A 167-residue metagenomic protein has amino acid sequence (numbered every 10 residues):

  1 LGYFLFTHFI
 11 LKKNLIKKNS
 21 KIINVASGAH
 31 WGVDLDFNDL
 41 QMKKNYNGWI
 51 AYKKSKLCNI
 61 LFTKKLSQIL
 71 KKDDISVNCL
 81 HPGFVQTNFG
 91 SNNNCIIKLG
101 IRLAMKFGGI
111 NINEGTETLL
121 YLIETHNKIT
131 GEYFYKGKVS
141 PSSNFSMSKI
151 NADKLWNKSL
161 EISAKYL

Functional and structural regions predicted by a protein language model:
L1-F89, N157, K165-L167: Rossmann-fold NAD(P)H-dependent dehydrogenase/reductase core
D36-L40, N92-I96, S148-K149: Short, glycine/charged-enriched secondary-structure capping and boundary segments
M42-K43, C95-M105: A short C-terminal helix-loop "cap" of Rossmann-like NAD(P)-dependent dehydrogenase/epimerase domains
S55, R102-N151: C-terminal helical subdomain
N144-L167: C-terminal amphipathic/interface module of NAD(P)-dependent oxidoreductases and related NAD-binding regulators
